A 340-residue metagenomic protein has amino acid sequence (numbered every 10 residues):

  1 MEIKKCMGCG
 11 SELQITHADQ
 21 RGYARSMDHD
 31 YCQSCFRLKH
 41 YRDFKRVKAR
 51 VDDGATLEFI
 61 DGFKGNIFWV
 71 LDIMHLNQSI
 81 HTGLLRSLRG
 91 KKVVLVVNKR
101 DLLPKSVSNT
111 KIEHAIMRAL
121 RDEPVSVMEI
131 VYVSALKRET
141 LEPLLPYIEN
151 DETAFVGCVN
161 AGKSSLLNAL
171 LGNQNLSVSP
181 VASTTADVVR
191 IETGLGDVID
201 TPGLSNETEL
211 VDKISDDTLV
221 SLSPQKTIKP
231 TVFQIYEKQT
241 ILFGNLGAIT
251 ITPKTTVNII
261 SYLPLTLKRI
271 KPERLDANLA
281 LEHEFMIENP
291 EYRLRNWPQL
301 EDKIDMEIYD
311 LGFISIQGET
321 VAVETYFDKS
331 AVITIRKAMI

Functional and structural regions predicted by a protein language model:
E2-I67, M74, G83, G90-V94 (+3 more regions): Helix-rich effector regions associated with P-loop NTPase G domains
I60-D61, R86, E123, V159: Generic structural signal for beta-strand residues in well-ordered domains
N66-W69, A154: Conserved beta-strand elements of the Class I
L76-H81, L141, K163, D187: Short, well-ordered alpha-helical microsegments
V94, L102-A161, G172-N175: Canonical P-loop GTPase G-domain recognition
